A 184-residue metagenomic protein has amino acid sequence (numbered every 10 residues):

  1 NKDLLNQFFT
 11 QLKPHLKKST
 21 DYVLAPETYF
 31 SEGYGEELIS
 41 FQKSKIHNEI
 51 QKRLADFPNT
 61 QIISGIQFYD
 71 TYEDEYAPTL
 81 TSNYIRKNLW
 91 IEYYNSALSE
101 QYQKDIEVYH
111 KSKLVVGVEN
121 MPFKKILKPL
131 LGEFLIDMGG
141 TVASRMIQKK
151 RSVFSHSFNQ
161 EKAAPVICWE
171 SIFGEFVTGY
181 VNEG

Functional and structural regions predicted by a protein language model:
N1-K17, W169, T178, E183: Non-cytosolic juxtamembrane linkers/loops that tether extracellular or periplasmic domains to nearby transmembrane
T20-V23: Periplasmic-binding protein-like
A25-G184: Solvent-exposed soluble domains appended to multi-pass membrane proteins
